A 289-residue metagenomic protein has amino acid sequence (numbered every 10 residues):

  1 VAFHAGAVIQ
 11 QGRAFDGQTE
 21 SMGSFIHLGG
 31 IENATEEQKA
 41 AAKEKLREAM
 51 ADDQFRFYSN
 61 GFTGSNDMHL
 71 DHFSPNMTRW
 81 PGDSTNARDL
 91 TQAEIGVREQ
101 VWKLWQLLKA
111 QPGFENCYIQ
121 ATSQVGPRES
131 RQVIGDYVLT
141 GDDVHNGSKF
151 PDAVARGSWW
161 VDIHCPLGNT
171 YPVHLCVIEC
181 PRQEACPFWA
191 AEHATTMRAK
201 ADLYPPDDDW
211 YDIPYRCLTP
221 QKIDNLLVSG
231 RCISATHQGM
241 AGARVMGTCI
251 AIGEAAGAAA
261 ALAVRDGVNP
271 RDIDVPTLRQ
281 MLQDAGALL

Functional and structural regions predicted by a protein language model:
V1-L289: Flavin (FAD/FMN)-binding glycine-rich loop and adjacent Rossmann-like elements that form
